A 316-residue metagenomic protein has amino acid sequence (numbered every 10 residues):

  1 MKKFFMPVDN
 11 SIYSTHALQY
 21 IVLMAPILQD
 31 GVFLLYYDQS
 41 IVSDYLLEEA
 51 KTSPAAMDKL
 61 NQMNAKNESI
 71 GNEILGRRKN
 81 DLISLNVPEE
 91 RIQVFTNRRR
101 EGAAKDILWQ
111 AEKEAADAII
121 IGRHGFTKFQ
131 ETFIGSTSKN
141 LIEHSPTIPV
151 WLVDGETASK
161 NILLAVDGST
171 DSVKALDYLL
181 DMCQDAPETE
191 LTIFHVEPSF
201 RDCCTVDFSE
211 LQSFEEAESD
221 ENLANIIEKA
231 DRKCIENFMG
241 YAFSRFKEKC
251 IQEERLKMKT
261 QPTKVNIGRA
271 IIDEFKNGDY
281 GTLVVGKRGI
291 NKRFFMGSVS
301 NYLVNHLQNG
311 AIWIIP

Functional and structural regions predicted by a protein language model:
M1-N61, K160-N225, E248-K257, H306: Small/aliphatic-rich secondary-structure junction motif
K3, I12-S14, L23-L28, D106-A158 (+1 more regions): Gly/Ser-rich helix-loop-strand patches that form or flank binding pockets for ribonucleotide-derived cofactors
S11, S40, R99, F126-T127 (+5 more regions): Residue-level marker for beta-strand->alpha-helix junctions and adjacent short loops that shape enzyme
S14, R100-E101, S172, K264-V265 (+1 more regions): A conditional alpha-helix N-cap/helix-loop micro-motif detector
A17, I74-K79, A175, F238-A242: Short, well-ordered amphipathic alpha-helical segments that serve as non-catalytic structural scaffolds within diverse
Y36-Y37, T96-R98, H195, T260 (+1 more regions): Residue-level recognition of beta-strand->loop/alpha-helix junctions
V42-S43, A65, E73-I119, S244-L283: Structural beta-alpha unit
M57-E73, D220-N237: A short acidic, glycine-rich active-site loop that binds or catalyzes chemistry on phosphate/adenosine moieties
